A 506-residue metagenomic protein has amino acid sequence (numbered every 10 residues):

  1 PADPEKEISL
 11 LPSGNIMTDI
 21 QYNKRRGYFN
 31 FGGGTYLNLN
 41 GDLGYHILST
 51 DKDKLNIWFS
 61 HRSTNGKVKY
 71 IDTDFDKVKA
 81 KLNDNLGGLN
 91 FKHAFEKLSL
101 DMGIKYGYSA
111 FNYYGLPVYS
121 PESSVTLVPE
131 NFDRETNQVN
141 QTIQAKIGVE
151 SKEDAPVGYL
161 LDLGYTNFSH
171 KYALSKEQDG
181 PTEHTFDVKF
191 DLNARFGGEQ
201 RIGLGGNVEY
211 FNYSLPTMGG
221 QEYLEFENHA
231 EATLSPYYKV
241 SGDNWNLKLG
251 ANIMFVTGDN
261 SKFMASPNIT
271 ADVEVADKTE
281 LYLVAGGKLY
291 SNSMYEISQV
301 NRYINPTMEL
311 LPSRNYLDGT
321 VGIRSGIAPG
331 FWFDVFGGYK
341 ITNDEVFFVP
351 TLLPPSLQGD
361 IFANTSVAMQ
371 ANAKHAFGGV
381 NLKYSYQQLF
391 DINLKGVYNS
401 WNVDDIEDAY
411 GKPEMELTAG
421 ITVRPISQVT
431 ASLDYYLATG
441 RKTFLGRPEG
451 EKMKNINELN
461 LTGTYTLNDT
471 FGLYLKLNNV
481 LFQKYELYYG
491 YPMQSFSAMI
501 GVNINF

Functional and structural regions predicted by a protein language model:
S9-G14, I20-I71, K81-G87, L98: Outer-membrane beta-barrel translocator/receptor signature
K24, T50-K54, H93-S99, D154-G158 (+8 more regions): Strand-connecting loop/turn motifs
R25, L39-L43, N85-L89, Q141-I147 (+9 more regions): Hydrophobic, lipid-facing positions within transmembrane beta-strands of outer-membrane proteins
Y28-N30, K67-K77, L127-E135, F168-G180 (+7 more regions): Extracellular loop and loop/strand-boundary signature of outer-membrane beta-barrel proteins
L48-K69, R201-F211, P216, E225-V256 (+1 more regions): Surface-exposed extracellular loop regions of Gram-negative outer-membrane beta-barrel proteins
T64-K67, D74-L86, L100-G158, G164-T185: Flexible loop and strand-edge segments within Gram-negative outer membrane beta-barrel domains
N137-G148, D162-D243: Outer-membrane beta-barrel transmembrane domain signature of Gram-negative proteins, especially the mid-to-C-terminal
N246, M254-S266, T270-F506: Exposed, low-structure sequence patches enriched in small/polar residues
